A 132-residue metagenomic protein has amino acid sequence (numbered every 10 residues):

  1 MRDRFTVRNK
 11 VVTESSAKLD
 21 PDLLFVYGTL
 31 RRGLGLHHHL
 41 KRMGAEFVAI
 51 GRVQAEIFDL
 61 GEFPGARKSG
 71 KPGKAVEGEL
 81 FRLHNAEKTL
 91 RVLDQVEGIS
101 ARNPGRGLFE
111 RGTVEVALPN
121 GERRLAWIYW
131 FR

Functional and structural regions predicted by a protein language model:
R2-R132: Glycine-aromatic micro-motifs
